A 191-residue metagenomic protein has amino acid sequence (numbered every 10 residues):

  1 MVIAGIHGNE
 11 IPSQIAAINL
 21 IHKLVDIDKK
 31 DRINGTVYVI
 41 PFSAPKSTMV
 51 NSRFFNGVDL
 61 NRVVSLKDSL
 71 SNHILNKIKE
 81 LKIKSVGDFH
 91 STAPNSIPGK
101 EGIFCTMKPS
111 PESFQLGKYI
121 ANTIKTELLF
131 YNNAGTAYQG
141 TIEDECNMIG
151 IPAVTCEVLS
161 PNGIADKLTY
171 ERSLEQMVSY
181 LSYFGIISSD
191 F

Functional and structural regions predicted by a protein language model:
M1-F191: Structured catalytic-domain cores with a bias toward divalent-metal coordination
